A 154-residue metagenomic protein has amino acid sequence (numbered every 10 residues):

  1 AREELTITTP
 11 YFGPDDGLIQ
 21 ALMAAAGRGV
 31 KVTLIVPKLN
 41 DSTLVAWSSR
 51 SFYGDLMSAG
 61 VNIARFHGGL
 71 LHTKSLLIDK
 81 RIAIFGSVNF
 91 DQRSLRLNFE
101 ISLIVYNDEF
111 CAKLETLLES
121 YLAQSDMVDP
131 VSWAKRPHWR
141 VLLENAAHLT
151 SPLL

Functional and structural regions predicted by a protein language model:
A1-L154: PLD/PLD-like phosphodiesterase catalytic module centered on the HKD motif
